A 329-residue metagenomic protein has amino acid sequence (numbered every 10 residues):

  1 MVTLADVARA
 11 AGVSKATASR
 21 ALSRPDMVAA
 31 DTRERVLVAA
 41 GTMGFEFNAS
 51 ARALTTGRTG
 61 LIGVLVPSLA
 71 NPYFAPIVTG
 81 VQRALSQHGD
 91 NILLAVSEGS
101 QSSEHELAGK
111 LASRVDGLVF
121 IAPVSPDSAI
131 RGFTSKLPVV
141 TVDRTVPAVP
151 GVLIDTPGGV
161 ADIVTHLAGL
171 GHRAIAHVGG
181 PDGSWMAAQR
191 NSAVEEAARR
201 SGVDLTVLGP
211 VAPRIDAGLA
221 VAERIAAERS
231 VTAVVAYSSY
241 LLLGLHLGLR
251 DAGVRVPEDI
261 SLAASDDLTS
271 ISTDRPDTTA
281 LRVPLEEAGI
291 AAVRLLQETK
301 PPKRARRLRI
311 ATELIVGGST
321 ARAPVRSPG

Functional and structural regions predicted by a protein language model:
M1-G60, P324-R326: N-terminal helix-turn-helix DNA-binding module of bacterial transcription factors
S14, G60, D116-G117, H172-A174 (+1 more regions): Short acidic/polar active-site loop segments enriched in Thr and Asp
T17-R20, T55-S68, H166, A174-P181: Short beta-strand segments enriched in small/hydrophobic residues
A49, P67-P76, L94-S103, V152-D162 (+5 more regions): Hinge/beta->alpha junction and helix N-cap segments in small-molecule ligand-binding domains
L61-T165, G169: Alpha-helical recognition/docking segments in bacterial nutrient-uptake and carbohydrate-utilization systems
R173-I175, L205-T206, R255-S261: Short acidic capping loops at alpha-helix termini that bridge into adjacent secondary structure
A227-G329: Flexible loop/turn connectors
